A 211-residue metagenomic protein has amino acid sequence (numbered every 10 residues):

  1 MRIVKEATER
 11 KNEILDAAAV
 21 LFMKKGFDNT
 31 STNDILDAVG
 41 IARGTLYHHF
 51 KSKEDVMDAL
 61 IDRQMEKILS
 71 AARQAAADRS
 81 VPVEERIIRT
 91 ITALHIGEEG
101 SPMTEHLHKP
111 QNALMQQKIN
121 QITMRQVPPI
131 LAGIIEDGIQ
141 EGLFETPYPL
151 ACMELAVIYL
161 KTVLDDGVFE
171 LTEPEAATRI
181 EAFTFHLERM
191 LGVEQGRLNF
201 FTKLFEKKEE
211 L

Functional and structural regions predicted by a protein language model:
M1, P129, G133-E141, E170-L211: C-terminal peripheral helix-coil segments that are non-catalytic and often amphipathic
R2, E13, L21-D55, A59: Helix-turn-helix
R10-A18, I35, L60-Q64, I68 (+1 more regions): Generic hydrophobic, amphipathic alpha-helix propensity
A59, S70-T104, M153-A156: Hydrophobic alpha-helical connector segments
Q64, I68, T90, L94 (+2 more regions): Hydrophobic/aromatic residues within well-ordered alpha-helical segments
E84-I88, I122-T123, E136, Q140-L155 (+2 more regions): All-alpha amphipathic helical-bundle segments outside canonical DNA-binding/catalytic cores that form hydrophobic
E99-F144, L150: Short secondary-structure transition hinges
V163-D166: Membrane-embedded alpha-helical segments of multi-pass transporters/permeases
